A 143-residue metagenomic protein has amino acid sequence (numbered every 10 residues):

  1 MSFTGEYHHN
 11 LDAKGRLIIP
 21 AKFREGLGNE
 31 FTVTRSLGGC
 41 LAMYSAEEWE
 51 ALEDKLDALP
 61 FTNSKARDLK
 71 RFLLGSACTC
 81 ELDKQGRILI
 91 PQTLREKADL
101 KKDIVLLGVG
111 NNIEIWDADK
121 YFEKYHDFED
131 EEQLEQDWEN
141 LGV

Functional and structural regions predicted by a protein language model:
M1-H9, A13, F23-C80, K84 (+1 more regions): Flexible "stalk/tail and boundary" regions
